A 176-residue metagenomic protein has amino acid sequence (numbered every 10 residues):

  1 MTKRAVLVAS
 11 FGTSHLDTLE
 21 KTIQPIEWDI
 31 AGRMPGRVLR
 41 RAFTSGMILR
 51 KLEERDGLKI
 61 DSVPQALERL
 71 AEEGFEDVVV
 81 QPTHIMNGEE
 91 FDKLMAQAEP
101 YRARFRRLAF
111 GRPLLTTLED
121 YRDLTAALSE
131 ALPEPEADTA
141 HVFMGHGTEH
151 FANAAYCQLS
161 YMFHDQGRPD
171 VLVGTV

Functional and structural regions predicted by a protein language model:
M1-V176: Active-site-proximal alpha-helix that buttresses catalytic centers in soluble enzyme cores
